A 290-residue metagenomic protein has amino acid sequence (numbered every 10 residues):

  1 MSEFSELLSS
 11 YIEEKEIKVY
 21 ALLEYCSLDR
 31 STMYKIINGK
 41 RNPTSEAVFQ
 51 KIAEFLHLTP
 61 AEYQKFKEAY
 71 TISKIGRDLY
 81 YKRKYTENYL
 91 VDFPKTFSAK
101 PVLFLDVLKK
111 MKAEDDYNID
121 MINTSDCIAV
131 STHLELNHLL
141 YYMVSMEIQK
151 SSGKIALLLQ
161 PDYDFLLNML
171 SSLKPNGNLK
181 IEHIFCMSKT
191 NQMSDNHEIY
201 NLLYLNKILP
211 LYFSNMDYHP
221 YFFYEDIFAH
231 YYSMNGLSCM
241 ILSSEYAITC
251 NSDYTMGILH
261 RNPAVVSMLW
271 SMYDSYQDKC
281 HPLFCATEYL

Functional and structural regions predicted by a protein language model:
M1-A21, Y25: A short, Lys/Arg-rich alpha-helix, primarily the initiator
S27-T44, K51, E68-A69: Recognition helix of helix-turn-helix/homeodomain-like DNA-binding domains that insert into the DNA major groove
T44-A47, K51, N235, M240: Elongated alpha-helical scaffolds
A47-Q50, E54-M111: Short amphipathic recognition helices of helix-turn-helix/homeodomain-type DNA-binding modules
K84-M187, W270-L290: PLD-like (HKD) phosphodiesterase/transphosphatidyltransferase domain
K189-Y232: HKD-type phospholipase D/PLD-like phosphodiesterase module
Y221-V265: HKD (HxKxxxxD) catalytic microenvironment of the phospholipase D
